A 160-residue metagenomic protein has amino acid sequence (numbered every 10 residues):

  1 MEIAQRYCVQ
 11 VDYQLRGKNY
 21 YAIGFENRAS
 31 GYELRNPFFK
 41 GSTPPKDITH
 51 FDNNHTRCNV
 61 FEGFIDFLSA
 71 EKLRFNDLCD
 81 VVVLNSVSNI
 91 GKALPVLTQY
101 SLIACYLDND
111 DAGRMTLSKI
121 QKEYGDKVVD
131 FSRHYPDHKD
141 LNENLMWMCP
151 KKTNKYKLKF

Functional and structural regions predicted by a protein language model:
M1-Y20, Y156-F160: TOPRIM metal-binding catalytic domain and adjacent DNA-binding surface shared by DnaG-type primases
V9-V96: Phosphate-handling DNA/RNA-contact segment within nucleic-acid enzymes
K72-F160: TOPRIM fold recognition
